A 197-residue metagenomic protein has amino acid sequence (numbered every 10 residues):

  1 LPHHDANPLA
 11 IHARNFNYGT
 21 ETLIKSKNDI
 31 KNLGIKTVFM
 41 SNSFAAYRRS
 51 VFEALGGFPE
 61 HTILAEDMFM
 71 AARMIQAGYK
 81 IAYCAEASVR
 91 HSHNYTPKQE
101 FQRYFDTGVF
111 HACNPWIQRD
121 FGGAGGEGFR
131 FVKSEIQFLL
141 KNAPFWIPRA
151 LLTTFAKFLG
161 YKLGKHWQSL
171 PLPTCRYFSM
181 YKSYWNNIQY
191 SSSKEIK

Functional and structural regions predicted by a protein language model:
L1-H12: Conserved donor NDP-sugar-binding/catalytic core segment of glycosyltransferases
H4-D5, M70, S92-H93, G122: Short secondary-structure boundary/hinge segments and terminal tails
H12-N28: Short, flexible helix-coil linker/hinge segments at the edges of structured domains or between repeats
S26-S50, T62-I63, F69, H111 (+1 more regions): A recurrent flexible, glycine/aromatic-enriched loop bordering the glycosyltransferase active site that acts as
A45-Y47, V51-G56, H61-S88: A short, conserved alpha-helix in the catalytic core of glycosyltransferases
G56, H93, Y104: Short, flexible helix/strand-to-coil boundary loops that buttress conserved ligand/catalytic motifs in alpha/beta
A77-F101, F110-P115: Active-site donor/metal-binding and catalytic loop motifs of nucleotide-sugar-dependent glycosylation enzymes
D106, C113, D120-K197: Non-catalytic, C-terminal membrane-associated alpha-helical segments of glycosyltransferases
